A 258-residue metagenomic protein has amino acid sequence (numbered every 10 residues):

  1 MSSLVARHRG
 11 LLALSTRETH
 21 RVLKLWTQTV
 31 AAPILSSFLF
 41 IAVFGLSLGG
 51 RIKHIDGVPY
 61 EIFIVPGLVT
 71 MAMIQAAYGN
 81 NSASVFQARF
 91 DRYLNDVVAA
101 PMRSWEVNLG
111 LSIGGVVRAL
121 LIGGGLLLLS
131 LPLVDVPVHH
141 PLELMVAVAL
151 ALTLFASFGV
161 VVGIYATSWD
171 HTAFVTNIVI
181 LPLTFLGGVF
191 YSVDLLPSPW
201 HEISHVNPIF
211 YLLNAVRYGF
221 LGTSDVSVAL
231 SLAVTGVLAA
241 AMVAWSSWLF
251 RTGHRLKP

Functional and structural regions predicted by a protein language model:
M1-L142, V146-P258: Hydrophobic transmembrane alpha-helices and immediately adjacent juxtamembrane helices of multi-pass inner-membrane
